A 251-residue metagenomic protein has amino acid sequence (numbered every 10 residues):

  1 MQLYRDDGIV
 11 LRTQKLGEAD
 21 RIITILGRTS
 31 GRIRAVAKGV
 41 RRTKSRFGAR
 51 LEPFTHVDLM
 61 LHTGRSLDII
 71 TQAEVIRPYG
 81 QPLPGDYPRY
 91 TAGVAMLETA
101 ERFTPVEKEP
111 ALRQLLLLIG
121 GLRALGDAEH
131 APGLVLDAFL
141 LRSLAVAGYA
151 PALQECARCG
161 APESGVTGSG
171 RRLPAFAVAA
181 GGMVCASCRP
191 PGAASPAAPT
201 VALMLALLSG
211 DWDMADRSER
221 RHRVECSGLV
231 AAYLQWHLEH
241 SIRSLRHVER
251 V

Functional and structural regions predicted by a protein language model:
M1-V251: Non-catalytic alpha-helical scaffolds and adjoining flexible linkers that form interface surfaces for assembly
